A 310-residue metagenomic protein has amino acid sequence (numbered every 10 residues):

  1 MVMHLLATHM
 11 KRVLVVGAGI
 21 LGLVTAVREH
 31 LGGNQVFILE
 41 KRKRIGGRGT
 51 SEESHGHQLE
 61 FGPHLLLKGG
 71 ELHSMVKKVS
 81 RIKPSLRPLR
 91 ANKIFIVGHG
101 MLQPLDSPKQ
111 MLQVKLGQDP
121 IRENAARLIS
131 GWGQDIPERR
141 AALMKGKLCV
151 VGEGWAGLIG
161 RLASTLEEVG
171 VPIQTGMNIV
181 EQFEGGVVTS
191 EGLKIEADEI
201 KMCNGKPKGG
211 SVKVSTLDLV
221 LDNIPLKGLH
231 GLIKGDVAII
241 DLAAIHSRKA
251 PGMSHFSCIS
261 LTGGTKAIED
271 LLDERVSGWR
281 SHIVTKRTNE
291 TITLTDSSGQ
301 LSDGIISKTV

Functional and structural regions predicted by a protein language model:
M1-H9: N-terminal amphipathic/basic-hydrophobic helices that include classical n-h-c signal peptides and signal-anchor
K11-I38: N-terminal Rossmann-like FAD-binding beta1-loop-alpha1 element of flavoenzymes
H30-S54: Glycine-rich FAD pyrophosphate-binding loop
G32, V180-R275: Mid-domain catalytic core of redox enzymes that form a hydrophobic substrate pocket/lid adjacent to a catalytic redox
R42, T50-L59, L66-L112: A conserved beta-strand/loop capping segment in the N-terminal third of enzymes that catalyze redox or closely related
K83-S85, R90-W155: Rossmann-like flavin
R139-G185, S190-A197: Helical element adjacent to the flavin cofactor pocket in flavoenzyme catalytic cores
S247-V310: Conserved flavin/dinucleotide-binding core of flavoenzymes
